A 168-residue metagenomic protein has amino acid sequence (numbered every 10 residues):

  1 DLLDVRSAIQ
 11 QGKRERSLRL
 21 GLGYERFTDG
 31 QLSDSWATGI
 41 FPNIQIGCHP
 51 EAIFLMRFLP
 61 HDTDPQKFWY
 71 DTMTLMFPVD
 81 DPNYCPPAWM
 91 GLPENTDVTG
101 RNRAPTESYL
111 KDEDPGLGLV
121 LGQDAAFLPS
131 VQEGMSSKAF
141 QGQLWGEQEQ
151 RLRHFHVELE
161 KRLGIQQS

Functional and structural regions predicted by a protein language model:
D1-S168: C-terminal catalytic domain of Rieske-type non-heme iron oxygenases
